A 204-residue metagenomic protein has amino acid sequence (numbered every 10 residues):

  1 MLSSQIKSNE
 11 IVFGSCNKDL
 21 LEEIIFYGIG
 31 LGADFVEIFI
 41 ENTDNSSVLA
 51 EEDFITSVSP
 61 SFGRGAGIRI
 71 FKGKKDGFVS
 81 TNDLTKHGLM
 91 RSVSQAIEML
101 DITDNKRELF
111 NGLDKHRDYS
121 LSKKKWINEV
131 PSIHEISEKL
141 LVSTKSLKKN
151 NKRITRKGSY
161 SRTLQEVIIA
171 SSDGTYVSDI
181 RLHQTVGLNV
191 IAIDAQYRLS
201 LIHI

Functional and structural regions predicted by a protein language model:
M1-I202: Active-site bordering "gate/hinge" segments that shape substrate access to catalytic or cofactor-binding pockets
